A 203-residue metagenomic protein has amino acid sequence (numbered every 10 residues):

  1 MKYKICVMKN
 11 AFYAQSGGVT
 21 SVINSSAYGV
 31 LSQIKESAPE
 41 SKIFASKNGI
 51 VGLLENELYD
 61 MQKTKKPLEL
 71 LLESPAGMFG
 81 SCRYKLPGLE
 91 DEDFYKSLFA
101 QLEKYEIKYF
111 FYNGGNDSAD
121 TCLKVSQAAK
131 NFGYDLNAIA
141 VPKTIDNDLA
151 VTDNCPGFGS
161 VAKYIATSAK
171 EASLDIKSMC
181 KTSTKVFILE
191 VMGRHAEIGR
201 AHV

Functional and structural regions predicted by a protein language model:
Y3-V7, F12, E36-A38, E69-E73 (+3 more regions): Solvent-exposed alpha-helices and their adjacent loops that cap or buttress functional pockets in soluble metabolic
I5-E57: N-terminal phosphate-binding or glycine-rich loops at protein starts, especially the Walker A/P-loop of NTPases
N10-T20, G77-C82, K108-G114, V186-V191: Short glycine-rich or small-residue beta-strand-to-loop segments that form or flank ligand, phosphate, metal/Fe-S
S26, V30, N116-L136: Short Gly/Thr/Asp-enriched flexible loops that form oxyanion-binding sites at enzyme active sites
I43, S126-C155, A162-T167: Short, acidic/small-residue loops that bind anionic groups at enzyme active sites
N56-K108, D117-S118, V141, I145 (+2 more regions): Glycine-rich oxoanion-binding loops at beta->alpha junctions
K170-E197: Internal, active-site/partner-interface "lid" segment
A201-V203: Conserved small/polar residues in nucleotide/adenosyl-binding loops
